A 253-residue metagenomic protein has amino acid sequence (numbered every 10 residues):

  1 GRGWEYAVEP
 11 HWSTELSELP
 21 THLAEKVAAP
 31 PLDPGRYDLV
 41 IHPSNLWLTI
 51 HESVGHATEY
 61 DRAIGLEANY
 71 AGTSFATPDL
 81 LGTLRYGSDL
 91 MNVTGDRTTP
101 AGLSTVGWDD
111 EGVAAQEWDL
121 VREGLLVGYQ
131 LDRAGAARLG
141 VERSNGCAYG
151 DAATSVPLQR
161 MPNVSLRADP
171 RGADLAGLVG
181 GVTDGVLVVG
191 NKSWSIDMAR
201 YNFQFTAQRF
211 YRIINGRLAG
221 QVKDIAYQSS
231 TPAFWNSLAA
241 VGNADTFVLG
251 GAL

Functional and structural regions predicted by a protein language model:
G1-L253: N-terminal small-residue-enriched
